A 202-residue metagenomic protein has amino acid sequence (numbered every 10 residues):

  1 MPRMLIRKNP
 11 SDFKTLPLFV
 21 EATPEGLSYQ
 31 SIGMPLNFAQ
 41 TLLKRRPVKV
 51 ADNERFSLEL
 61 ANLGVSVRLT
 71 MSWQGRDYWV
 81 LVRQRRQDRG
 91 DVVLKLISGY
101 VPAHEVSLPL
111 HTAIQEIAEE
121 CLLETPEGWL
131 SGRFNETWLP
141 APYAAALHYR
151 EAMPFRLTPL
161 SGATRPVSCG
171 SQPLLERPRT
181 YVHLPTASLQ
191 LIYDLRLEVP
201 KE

Functional and structural regions predicted by a protein language model:
M1-Q115, L122-E202: N-terminal leader/linker segments that precede catalytic domains of diphosphate-processing enzymes
